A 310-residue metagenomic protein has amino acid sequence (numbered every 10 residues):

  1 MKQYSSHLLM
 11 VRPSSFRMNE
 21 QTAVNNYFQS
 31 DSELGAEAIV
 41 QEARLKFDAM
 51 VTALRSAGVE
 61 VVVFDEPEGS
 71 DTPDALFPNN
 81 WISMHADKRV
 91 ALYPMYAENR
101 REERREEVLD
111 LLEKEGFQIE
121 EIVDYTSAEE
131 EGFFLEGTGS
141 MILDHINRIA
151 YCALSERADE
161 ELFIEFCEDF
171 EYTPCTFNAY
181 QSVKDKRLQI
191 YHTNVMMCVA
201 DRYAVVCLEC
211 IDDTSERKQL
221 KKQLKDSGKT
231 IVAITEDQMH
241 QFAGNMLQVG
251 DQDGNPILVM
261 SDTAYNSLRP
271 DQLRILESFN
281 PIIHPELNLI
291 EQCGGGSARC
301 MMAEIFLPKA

Functional and structural regions predicted by a protein language model:
M1-A310: The feature marks the mature, well-folded catalytic cores of soluble enzymes
